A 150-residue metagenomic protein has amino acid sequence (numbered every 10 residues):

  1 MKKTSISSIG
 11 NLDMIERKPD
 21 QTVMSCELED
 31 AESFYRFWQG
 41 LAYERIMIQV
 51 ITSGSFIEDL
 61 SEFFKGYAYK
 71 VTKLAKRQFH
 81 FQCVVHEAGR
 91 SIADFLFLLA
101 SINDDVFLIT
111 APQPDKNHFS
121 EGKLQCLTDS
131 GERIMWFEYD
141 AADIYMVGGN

Functional and structural regions predicted by a protein language model:
M1-D143, V147-N150: Structured alpha/beta or helical-core interaction and ligand-binding surfaces enriched in interleaved
